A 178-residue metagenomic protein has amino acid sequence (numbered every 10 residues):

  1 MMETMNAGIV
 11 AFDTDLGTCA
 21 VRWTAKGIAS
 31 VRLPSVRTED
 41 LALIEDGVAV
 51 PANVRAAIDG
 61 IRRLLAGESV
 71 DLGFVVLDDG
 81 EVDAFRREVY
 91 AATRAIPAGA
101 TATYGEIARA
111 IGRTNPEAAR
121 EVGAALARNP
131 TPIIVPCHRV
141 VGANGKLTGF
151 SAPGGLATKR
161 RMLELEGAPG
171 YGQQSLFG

Functional and structural regions predicted by a protein language model:
M1-N115, L165-G178: Basic nucleic-acid-binding alpha-helical/helix-turn surface characteristic of O6-alkylguanine DNA
G17, G27, G67, G99 (+2 more regions): Glycine-centered flexibility sites
P116-T131: Regulatory, non-catalytic segments
I133-V140: Short Lys/Arg-enriched helix C-cap and helix-to-coil transition segments that create basic nucleic-acid-contact patches
A143-G178: …primarily DNA-binding HTH/wHTH and HhH modules…
